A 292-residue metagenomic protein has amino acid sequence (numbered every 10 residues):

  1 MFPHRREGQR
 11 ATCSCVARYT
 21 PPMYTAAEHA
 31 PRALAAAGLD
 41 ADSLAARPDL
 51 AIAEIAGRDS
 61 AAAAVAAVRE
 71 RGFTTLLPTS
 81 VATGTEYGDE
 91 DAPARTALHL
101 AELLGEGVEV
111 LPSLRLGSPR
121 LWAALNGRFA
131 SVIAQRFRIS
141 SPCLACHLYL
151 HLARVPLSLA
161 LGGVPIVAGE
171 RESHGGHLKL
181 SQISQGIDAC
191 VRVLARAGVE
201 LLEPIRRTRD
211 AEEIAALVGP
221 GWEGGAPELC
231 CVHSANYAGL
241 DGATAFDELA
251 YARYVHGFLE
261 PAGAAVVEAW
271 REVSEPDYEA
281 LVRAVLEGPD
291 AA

Functional and structural regions predicted by a protein language model:
F2-R6, R10-A292: Nucleotide-activated chemistry modules centered on ATP-dependent adenylation/adenylyltransferase
